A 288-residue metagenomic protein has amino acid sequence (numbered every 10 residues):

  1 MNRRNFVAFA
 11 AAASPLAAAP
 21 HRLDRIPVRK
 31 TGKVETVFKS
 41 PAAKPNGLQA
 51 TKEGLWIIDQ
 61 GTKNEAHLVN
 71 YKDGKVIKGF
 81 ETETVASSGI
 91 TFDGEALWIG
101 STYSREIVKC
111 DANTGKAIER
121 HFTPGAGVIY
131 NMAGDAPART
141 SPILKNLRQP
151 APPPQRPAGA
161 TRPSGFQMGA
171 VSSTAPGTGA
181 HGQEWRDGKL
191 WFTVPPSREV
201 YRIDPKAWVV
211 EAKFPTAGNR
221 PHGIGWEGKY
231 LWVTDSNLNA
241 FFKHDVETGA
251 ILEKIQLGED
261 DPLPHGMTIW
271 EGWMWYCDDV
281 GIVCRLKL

Functional and structural regions predicted by a protein language model:
M1-A13: N-terminal secretory signal peptides and thylakoid transit peptides that target proteins across membranes
H21-P41, G165-G169: A short helix->beta-strand "capping" segment at the edge of beta-propeller domains
K33-F38, K75-F80, K116-H121, M168-S173 (+2 more regions): A short beta-strand motif characteristic of beta-propeller blades
S40-T51, E83-G94, G125-P137, S141-I143 (+3 more regions): Beta-rich, blade/repeat-based domains predominating in secreted/periplasmic proteins but also intracellular
P41, I57-T62, I99-S104, L144 (+3 more regions): Conserved beta-strand positions in repeat-built beta-propeller and related beta-rich domains
N70-G74, D111-G115, D204-W208, D245-G249 (+1 more regions): Short loop/turn segments that connect beta-strands within beta-propeller blades
L263-L288: Blade-level signature of beta-propeller repeat domains, shared across WD40, Kelch, NHL, RCC1 and BNR/Asp-box propellers
